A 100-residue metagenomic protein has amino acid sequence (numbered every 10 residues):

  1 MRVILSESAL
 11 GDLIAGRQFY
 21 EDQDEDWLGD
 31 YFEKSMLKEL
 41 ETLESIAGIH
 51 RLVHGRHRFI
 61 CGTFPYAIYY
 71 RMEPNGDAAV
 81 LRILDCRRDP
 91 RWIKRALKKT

Functional and structural regions predicted by a protein language model:
M1-E33: Arg/Lys-rich, positively charged N-terminal/basic patches that mediate binding to nucleic acids
I4, W27, Y31, R58 (+2 more regions): Amphipathic alpha-helical recognition patches that constitute DNA-binding helices
Q18, E25, E41, S45-G48 (+1 more regions): Generic structural signal for secondary-structure transition and capping sites
G29, R51-V53, W92: Short, hydrophobic secondary-structure boundary micro-motifs
L37-K38, I46-A78: Basic/aromatic recognition patch in beta-strand/loop cores that engages polyanionic ligands
R71-T100: Enriched for short, Lys/Arg-rich terminal
